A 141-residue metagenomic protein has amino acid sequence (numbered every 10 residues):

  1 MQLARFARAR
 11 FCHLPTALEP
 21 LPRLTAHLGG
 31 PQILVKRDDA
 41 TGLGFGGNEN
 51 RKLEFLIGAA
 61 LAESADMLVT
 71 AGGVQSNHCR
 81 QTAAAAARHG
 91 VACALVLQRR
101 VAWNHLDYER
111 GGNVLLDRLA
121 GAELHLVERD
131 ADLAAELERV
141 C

Functional and structural regions predicted by a protein language model:
M1-C141: PLP-dependent amino-acid enzyme catalytic core
